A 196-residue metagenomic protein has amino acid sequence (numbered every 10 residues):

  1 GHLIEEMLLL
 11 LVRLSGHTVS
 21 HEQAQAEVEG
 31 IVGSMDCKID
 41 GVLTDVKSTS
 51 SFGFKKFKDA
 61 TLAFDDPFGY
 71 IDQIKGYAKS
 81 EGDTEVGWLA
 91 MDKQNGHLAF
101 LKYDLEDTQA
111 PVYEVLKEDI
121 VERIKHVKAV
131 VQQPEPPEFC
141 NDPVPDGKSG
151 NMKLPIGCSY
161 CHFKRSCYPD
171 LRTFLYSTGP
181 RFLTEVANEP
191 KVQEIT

Functional and structural regions predicted by a protein language model:
G1-L43, S50-F64, F68, L183: Metal-dependent nuclease catalytic cores that hydrolyze phosphodiester bonds in DNA/RNA, characterized by
E22, V46, L89-M91: Generic beta-sheet signal
G41-D45, G82-E85: Short, functional N-terminal and low-complexity linear motifs
S48-F52, D92-N95: Short connector loops/turns at beta-strand edges and beta->alpha or beta->beta junctions
F64, G76, S80-T196: Metal-dependent nuclease catalytic regions and adjoining charged, substrate-binding loops involved in nucleic-acid end
I71-I74: The N-lobe alphaC helix and its flanking beta3-alphaC-beta4 segment of protein kinase-like domains, centered on
